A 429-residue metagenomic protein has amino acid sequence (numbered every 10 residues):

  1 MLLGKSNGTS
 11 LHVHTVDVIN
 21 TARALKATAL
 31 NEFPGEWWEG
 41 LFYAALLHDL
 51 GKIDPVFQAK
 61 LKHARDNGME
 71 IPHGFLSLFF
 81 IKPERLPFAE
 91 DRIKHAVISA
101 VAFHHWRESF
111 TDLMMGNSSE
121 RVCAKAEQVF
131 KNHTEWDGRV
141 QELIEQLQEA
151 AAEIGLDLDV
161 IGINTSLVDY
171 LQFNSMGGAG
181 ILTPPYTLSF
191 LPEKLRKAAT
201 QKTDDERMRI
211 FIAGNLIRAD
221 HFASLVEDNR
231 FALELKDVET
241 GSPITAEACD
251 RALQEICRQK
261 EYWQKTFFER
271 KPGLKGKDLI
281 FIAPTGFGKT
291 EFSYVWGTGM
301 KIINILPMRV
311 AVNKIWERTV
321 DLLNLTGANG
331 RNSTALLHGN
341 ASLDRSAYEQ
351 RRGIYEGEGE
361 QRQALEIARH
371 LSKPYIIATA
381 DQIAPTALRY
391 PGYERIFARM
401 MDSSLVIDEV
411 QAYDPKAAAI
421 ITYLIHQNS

Functional and structural regions predicted by a protein language model:
M1-N67: Acidic/His-rich, divalent-metal-binding segments that scaffold phosphate/diphosphate chemistry
E39, R369-K373, R389-S403: Short basic/glycine-enriched coil/helix segment immediately N-terminal to the Walker B
F88-R251: N-terminal accessory nucleic-acid engagement/regulatory domains that precede and modulate ATP-driven motor cores
C249-I282: Conserved pre-motif I regulatory segment
L274-W296, Y413-D414: Walker A/P-loop
G299-N324, T334-R345: Conserved Walker A/P-loop ATP-binding site and its immediately adjacent core in helicase/helicase-like ATPase domains
G327-R389: Inter-Walker segment of RecA-like/P-loop motor cores
D381-I383, Y393-N428: SF2 helicase catalytic motif II
